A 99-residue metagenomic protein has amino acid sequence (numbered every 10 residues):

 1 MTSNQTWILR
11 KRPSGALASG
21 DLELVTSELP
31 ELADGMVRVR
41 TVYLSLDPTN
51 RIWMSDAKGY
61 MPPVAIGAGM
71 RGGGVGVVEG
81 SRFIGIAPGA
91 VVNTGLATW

Functional and structural regions predicted by a protein language model:
T2-W7: Short structural boundary motif marking the start of a folded domain
I8-L9, G80: Hydrophobic side chains in beta-strands
R10-G15, L44: Short polar catalytic/cofactor-binding loops
G15-L17, G85: Short, solvent-exposed loop/turn segments that connect beta-strands within catalytic domains and beta-strand-rich
L17-E28: Short glycine/threonine/proline-enriched tight-turn/helix- or strand-capping micro-motif at secondary-structure
L29-L46, S55-T98: Glycine-rich beta-strand-centered segment in the early N-terminal region that forms part of a ligand/cofactor-binding
I52: Active-site-facing substrate-recognition patch
